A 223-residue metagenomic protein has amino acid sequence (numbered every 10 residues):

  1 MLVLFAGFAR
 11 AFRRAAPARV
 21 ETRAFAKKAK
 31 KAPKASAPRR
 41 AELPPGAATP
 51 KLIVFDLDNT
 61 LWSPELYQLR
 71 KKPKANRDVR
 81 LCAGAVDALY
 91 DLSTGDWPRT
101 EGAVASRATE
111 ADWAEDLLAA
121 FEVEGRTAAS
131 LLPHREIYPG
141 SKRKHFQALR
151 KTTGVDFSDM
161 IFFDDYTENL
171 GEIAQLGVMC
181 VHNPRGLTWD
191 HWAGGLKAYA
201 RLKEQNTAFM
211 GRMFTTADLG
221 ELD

Functional and structural regions predicted by a protein language model:
L2-F55, D218-D223: Non-catalytic pre-domain segments flanking phosphatase-related domains
A48, L52, D58-A83: Metal-dependent phosphoesterase signature
A48-P50, R99, F157-D159: A general structural motif
W62-P64, T100, A111-A114, E168-E172 (+1 more regions): Short catalytic/ligand-binding loop motif for oxyanion handling, primarily in non-cytosolic enzymes, centered on
K71-V104, D112, G140-K144: Short, acidic loop-to-helix structural element flanking the phosphoryl-transfer center in phosphate-processing enzymes
A75-L81, A120-F121, E136, E168-G171: Catalytic phosphate/metal-binding cores of nucleic-acid and nucleotide-processing enzymes, i.e., regions that mediate
L92-G102, A108-I137, L149-T152: Substrate-recognition/cap helix-loop segment adjacent to the acidic, metal-dependent catalytic center of Asp-based
R143-I161, Y166-D223: Asp-based, Mg2+/Mn2+-dependent phosphohydrolase catalytic module
